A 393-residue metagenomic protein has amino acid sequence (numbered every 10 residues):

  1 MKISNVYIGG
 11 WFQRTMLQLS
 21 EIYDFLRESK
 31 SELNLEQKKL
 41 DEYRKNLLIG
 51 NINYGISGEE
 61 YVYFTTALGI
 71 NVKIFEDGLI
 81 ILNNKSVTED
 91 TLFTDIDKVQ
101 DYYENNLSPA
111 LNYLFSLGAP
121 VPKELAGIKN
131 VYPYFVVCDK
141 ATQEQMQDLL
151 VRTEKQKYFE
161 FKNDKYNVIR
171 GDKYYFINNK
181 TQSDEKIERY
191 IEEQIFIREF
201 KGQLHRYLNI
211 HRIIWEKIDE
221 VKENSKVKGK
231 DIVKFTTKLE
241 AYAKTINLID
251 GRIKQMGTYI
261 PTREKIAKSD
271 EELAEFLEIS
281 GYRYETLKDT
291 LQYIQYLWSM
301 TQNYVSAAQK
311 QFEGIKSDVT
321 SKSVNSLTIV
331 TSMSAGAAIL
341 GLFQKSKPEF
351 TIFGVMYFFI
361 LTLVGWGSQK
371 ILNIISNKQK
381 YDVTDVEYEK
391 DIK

Functional and structural regions predicted by a protein language model:
M1-P120, S368, D385-K393: N-terminal pre-transmembrane cytosolic regions of membrane proteins
W11-S20, Q37, L117-L125, E223-F235 (+1 more regions): Ampipathic, surface-exposed secondary-structure segments
L26, K30, R44-L47, I56 (+4 more regions): Hydrophobic, Leu/Ile/Phe/Ala-enriched alpha-helical segments that form helix-helix packing faces
N34-G50, Y134, D139-E144, K265-A267 (+1 more regions): Generic detector of short, locally flexible boundary/turn motifs and exposed helical patches
N71-T237: Extended alpha-helical interaction modules
F235-L340: Membrane-associated alpha-helical segments
Q295, S299-K393: Hydrophobic alpha-helical transmembrane segments and their immediately adjacent juxtamembrane loops
